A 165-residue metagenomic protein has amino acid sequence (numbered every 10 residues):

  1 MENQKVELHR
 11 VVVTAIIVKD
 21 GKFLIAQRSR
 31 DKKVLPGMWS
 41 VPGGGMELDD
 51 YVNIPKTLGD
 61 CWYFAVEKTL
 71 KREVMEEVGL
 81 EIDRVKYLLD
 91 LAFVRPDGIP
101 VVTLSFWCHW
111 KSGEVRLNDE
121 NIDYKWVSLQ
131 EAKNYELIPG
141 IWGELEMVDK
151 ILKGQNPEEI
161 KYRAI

Functional and structural regions predicted by a protein language model:
M1-T14, R28-D31: Acidic, metal-coordinating catalytic segment for phosphate/diphosphate chemistry, firing primarily on the Nudix
H9, V66, P100-V102: Residue-level preference for beta-strand/loop junctions
V12-V13, A65-V66, I122: Short loop/turn microsegments at loop-to-beta-strand junctions
K19: A cytosolic small-molecule/anion-sensing beta-strand core signal
K22-R72: Conserved Nudix-box catalytic region and its N-terminal flanking loop in Nudix hydrolases and closely related
G37-W39, G44, L48, V52 (+2 more regions): Nudix hydrolase/Nudix homology domain
E73, E77-E81: Short alpha-helical functional segments enriched in proximate histidine and acidic residues
D83-V85, L91-V115: Active-site-adjacent beta-strand/loop module that shapes the phosphate/pyrophosphate-binding cleft
